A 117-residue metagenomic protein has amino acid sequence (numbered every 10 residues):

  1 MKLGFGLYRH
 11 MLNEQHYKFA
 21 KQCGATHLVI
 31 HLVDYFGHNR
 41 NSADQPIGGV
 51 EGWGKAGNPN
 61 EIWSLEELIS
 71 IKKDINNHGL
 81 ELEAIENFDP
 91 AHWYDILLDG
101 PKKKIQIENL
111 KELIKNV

Functional and structural regions predicted by a protein language model:
M1-N116: N-terminal pre-domain/capping segments
